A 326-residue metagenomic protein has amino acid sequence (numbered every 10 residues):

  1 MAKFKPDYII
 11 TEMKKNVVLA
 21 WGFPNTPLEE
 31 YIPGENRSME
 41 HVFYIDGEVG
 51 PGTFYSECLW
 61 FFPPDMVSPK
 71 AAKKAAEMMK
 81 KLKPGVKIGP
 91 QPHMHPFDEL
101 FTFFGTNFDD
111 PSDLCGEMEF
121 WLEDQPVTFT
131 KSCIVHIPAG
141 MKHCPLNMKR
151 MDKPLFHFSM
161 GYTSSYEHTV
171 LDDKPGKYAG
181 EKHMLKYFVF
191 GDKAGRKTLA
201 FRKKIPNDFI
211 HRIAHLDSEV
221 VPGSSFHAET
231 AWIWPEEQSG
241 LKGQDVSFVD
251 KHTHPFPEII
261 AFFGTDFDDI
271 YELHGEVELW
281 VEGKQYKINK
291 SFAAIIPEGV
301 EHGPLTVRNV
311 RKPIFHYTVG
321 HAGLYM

Functional and structural regions predicted by a protein language model:
M1-K83, D173-D245: A short, N-terminal "cap"/entry segment at the start of jelly-roll beta-barrel domains of the cupin/DSBH fold
K74-E77, P84-L100, P111-C115, K242-I259 (+1 more regions): A short beta-loop-beta micro-motif enriched in histidine and acidic residues
K81-I88, L122-E123, A139-H143, K242-V246 (+2 more regions): Short acidic (Asp/Glu) patches
D98, F104-T106, C133, M141 (+4 more regions): Short, flexible loop/turn elements at secondary-structure junctions
F103-T130, H168-L171, F262-N289: A short beta-strand-loop-beta hairpin characteristic of the jelly-roll/cupin
P126-K149, V281-R308: Conserved metal-binding segment of the jelly-roll/cupin
R150-V170, N309-M326: A short hydrophobic beta-strand segment most commonly corresponding to one strand of the jelly-roll/cupin
